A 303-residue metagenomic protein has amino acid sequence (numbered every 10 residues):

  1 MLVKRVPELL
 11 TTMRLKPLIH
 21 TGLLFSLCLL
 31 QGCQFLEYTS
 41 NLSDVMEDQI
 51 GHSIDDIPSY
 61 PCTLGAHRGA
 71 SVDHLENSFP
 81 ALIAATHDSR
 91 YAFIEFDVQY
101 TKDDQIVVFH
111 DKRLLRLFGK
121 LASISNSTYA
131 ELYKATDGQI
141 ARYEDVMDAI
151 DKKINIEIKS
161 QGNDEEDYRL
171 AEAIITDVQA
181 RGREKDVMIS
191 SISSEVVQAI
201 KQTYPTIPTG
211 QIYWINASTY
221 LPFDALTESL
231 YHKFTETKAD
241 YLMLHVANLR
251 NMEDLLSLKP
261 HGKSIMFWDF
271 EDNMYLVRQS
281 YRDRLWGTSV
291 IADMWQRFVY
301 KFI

Functional and structural regions predicted by a protein language model:
V6-G22: Bacterial N-terminal signal peptides that target proteins for export
E8-L9, F25, F35, V72: Polar low-complexity intrinsically disordered regions enriched in Ser/Thr and small residues
T21-Q31: Bacterial N-terminal signal peptides
C33-I303: Phosphate-group recognition and catalysis centered on beta-loop-alpha active-site segments
